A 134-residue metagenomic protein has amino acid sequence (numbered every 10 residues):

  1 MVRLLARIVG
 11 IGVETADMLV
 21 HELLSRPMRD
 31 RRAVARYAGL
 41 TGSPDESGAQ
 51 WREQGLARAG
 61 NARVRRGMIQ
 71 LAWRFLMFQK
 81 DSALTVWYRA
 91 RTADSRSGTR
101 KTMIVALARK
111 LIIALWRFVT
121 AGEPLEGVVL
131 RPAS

Functional and structural regions predicted by a protein language model:
M1-S134: A detector of single, family-specific signature residues that are central to catalytic or substrate-handling motifs
